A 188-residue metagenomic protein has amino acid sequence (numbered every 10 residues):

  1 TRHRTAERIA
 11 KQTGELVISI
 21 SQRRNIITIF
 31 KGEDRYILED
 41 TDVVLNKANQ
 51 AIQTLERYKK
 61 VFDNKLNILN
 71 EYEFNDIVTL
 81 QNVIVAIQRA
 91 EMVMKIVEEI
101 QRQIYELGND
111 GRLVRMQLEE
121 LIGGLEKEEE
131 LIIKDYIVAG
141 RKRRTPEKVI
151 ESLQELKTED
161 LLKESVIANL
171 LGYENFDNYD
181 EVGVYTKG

Functional and structural regions predicted by a protein language model:
T1-N175: Divalent-cation
F176-G188: Amphipathic, charged-and-aliphatic alpha-helical interface segments that function as noncatalytic docking
